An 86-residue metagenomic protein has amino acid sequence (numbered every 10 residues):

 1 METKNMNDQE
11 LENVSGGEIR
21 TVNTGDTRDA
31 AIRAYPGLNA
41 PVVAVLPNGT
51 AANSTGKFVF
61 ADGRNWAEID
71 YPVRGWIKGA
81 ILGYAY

Functional and structural regions predicted by a protein language model:
M1-L11: N-terminal intrinsically disordered, low-complexity, charge/repeat-rich segments that act as generic
T3, V22-N23: Short secondary-structure boundary/capping segments
K4-M6, E18, A67-Y86: Boundary regions of SH3-family modules and the immediately adjacent low-complexity/disordered segments in eukaryotic
L11, G37-N39, R74-W76: Generic "edge-of-domain/loop-turn" microfeature
V14-S15: N-terminal secretion/transport leader regions
N23-W66, D70: Beta-loop motif signature
